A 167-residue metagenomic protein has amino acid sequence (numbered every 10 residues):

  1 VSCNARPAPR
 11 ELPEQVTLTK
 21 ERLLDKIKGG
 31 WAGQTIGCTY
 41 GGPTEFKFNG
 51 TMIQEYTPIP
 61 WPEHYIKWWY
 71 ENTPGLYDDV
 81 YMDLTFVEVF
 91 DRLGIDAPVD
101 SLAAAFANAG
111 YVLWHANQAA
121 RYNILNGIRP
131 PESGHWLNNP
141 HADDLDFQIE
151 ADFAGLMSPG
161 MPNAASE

Functional and structural regions predicted by a protein language model:
V1-E167: Structured, active/binding-site neighborhoods that engage oxygen-rich ligands
